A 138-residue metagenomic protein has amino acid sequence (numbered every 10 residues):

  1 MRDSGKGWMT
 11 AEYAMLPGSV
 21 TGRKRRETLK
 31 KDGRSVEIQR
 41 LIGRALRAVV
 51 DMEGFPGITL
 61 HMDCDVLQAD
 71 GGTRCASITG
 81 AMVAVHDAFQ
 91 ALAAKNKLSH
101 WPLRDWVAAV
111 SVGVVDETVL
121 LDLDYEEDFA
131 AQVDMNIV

Functional and structural regions predicted by a protein language model:
M1-F55: Glycine-rich, flexible beta-strand/loop modules in the N-terminal catalytic cores of phosphate-handling
M1-R2, G7-P17, M62-C64, V112 (+2 more regions): Short beta-strand elements
E12, E53-A69: Glycine- and acidic-rich phosphate- and metal-coordinating loops
L29, G33, E37, Q68 (+3 more regions): A short glycine-/small-residue-rich loop at the edge of a beta-strand within enzyme catalytic domains
A48-M52, F89-H100: Active-site phosphate-binding and catalytic loops of NTP-dependent enzymes
G54-G57, G72-A76, K97-V138: A structural signal for small-residue-enriched, beta-sheet-centric alpha/beta enzyme cores and oligomeric scaffold folds
D63-A91: Conserved mixed alpha/beta catalytic, RNA-binding, or beta-rich assembly cores of soluble enzyme, regulatory
